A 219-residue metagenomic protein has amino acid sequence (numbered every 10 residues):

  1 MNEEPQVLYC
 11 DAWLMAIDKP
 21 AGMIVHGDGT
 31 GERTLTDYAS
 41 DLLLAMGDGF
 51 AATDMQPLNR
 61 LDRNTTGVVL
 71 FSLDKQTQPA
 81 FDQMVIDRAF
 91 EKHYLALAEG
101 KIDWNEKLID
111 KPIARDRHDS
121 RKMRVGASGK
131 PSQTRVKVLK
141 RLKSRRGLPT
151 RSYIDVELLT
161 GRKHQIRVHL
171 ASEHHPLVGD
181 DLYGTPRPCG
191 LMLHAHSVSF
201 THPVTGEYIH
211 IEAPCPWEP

Functional and structural regions predicted by a protein language model:
M1-K122, A127, K140-K143, G147-L148 (+2 more regions): RNA pseudouridine synthases
M1-L14, P20-H26, K130, S144-R151 (+2 more regions): Pseudouridine synthases involved in rRNA/tRNA modification
H93-L95, E106, D110, Q133-R135 (+2 more regions): Well-ordered beta-strand positions in beta-sheet-rich domains
E99, D155-L159: A structural micro-motif recognizing beta-strand termini and the immediately following turn/loop segments
V136, I154: Long C-terminal interaction/binding lobes of large macromolecular proteins
